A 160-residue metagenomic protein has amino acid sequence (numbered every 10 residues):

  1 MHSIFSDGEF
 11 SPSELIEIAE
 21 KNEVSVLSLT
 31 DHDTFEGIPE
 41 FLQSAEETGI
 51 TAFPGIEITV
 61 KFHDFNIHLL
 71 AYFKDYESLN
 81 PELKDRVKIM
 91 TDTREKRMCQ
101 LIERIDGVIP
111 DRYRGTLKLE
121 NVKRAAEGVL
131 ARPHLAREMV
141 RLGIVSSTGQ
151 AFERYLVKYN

Functional and structural regions predicted by a protein language model:
M1-F65: An N-terminally biased module of ancient metal coordination in phosphate/nucleic-acid-related enzymes
E46-N160: Extended substrate/RNA-proximal surfaces in nucleic-acid metabolism proteins
